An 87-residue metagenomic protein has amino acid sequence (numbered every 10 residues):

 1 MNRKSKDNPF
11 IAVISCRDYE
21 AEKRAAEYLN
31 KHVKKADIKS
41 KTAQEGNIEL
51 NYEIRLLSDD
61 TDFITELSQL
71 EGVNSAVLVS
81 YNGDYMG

Functional and structural regions predicted by a protein language model:
M1-Q44: Canonical alpha-helical transmembrane segment with a positive-inside/aromatic-interface signature
D18-Y19, I54-T61: Helix N-cap motif at beta-to-alpha junctions
R24-H32, T61-V73: Short amphipathic alpha-helices in soluble, non-transmembrane regions that often serve as interface/regulatory elements
A36-T42, E71-Y85: Conserved short beta-strand edge segments in small beta-sheet-based binding/regulatory domains
I48, M86-G87: Short Asp/Glu-rich motifs
I48-I54: Short, hydrophobic beta-strand segments
